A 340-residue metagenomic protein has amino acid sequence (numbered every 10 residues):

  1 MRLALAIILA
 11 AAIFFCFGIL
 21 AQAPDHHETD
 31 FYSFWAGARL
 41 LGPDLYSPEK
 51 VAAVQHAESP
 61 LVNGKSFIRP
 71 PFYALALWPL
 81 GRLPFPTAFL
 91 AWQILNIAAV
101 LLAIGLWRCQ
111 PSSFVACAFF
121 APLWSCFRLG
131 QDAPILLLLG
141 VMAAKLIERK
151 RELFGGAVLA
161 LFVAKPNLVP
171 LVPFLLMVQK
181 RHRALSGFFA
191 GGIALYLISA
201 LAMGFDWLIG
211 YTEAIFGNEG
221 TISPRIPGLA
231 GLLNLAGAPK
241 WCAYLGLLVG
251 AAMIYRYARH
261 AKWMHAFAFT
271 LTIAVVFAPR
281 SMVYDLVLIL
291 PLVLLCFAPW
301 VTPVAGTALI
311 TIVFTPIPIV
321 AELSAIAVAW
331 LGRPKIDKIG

Functional and structural regions predicted by a protein language model:
M1-F154, L176-T302: Primarily membrane-embedded glycan-assembly and transfer machineries that use lipid-linked glycans
L5, Q131, L168, I336-K338: Sequence-pattern detector for short linear motifs and compositional/periodic biases rather than a specific fold
A36, L102, L171, P291 (+2 more regions): A ubiquitous, low-specificity "background" feature that marks scattered single residues across proteins without
L75, A118-F119, F162, V169-P170 (+2 more regions): Hydrophobic alpha-helical transmembrane segments of integral membrane proteins, especially lipid-exposed positions
R149, A164, A261, P334-D337: Generic cytosolic/nucleocytoplasmic N-terminal low-complexity/intrinsically disordered segments
E152-M177, F269-F277, T307-I312: Membrane-interface alpha helices of multi-pass inner-membrane proteins
L295-G340: Aromatic-enriched
